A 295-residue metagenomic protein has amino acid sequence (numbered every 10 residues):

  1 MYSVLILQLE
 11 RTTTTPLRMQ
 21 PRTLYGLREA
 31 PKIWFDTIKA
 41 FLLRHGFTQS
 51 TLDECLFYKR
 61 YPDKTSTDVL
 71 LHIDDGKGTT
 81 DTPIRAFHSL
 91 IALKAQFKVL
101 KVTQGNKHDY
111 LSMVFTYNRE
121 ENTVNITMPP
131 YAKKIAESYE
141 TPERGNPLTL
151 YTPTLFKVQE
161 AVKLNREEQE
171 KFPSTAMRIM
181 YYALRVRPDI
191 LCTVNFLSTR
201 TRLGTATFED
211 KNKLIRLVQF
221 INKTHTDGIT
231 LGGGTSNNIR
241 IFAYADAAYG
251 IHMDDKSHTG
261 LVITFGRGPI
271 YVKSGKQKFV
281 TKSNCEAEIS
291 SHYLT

Functional and structural regions predicted by a protein language model:
M1-T295: Long, low-complexity, charge-biased intrinsically disordered regions
